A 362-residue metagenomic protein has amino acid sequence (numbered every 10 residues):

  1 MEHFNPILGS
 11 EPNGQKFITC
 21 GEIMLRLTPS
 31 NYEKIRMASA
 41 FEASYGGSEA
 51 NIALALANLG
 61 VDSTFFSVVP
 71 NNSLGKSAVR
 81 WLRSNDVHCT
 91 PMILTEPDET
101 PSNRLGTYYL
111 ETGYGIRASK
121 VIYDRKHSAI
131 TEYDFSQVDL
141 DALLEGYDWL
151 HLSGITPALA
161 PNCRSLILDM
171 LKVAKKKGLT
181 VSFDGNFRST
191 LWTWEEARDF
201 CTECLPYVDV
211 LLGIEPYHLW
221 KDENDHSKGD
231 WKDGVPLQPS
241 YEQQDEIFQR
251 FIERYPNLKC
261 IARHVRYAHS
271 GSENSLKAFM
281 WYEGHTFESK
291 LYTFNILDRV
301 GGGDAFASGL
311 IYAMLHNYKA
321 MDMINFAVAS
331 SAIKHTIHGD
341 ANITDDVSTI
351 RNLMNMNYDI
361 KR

Functional and structural regions predicted by a protein language model:
E2-M92, G113-I116, Y133-F135, E288-K290 (+2 more regions): Glycine-rich phosphate/adenosyl-contacting loop at the front of the ribokinase-like
F66-G154, V181, I350-R362: Conserved N-terminal subdomain of the carbohydrate kinase-like
K126, I155, N186-T190, P216 (+1 more regions): Active-site beta-loop-alpha junctions enriched in small/polar residues
L166-G178, F200-Y207: Catalytic-core regions built around general acid/base machinery
V173-T180, Y255-K259: A short helix->loop->beta-strand "cap" motif at the edges of active sites that frequently abuts
V181-F183, L211: Hydrophobic faces of well-ordered beta-strands that scaffold small-molecule active sites in alpha/beta enzyme cores
L191-E283: Conserved phosphate/ATP/ADP-binding segment of small-molecule kinases
K290-M356, I360: Conserved post-catalytic alpha-helical subdomain immediately downstream of the catalytic base and nucleotide-binding
